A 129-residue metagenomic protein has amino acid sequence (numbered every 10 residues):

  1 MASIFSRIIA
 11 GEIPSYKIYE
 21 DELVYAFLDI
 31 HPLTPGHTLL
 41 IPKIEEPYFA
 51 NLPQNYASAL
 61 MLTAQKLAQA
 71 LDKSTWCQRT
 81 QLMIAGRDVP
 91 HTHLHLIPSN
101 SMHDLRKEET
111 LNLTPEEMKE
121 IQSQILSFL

Functional and structural regions predicted by a protein language model:
M1-L129: HIT superfamily nucleotide-processing domains
